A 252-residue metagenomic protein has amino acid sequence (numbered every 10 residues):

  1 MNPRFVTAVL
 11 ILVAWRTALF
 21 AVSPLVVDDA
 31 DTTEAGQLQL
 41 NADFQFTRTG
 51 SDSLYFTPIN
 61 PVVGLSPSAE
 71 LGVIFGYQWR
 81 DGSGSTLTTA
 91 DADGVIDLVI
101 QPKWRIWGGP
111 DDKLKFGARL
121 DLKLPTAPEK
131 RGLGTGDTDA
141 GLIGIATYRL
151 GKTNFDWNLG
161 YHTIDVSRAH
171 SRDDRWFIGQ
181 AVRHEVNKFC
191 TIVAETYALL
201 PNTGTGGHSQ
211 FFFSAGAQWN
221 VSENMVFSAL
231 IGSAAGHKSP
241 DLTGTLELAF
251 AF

Functional and structural regions predicted by a protein language model:
M1-S23: Cleavable N-terminal export/targeting peptides
F20-F252: Transmembrane beta-barrel domains of Gram-negative outer membranes and organellar outer membranes
